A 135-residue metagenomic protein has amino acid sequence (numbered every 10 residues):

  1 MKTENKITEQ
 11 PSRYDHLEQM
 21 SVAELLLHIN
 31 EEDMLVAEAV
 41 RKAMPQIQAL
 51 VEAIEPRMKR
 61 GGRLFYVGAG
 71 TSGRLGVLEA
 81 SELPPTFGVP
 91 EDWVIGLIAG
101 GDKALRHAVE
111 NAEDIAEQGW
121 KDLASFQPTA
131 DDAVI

Functional and structural regions predicted by a protein language model:
M1-A39: Cofactor-/ligand-binding subdomain signature composed of acidic, glycine-rich, tryptophan-containing flexible loops
T3-R13, S72-S81, L105-V109: Short, mixed-charge, low-aromatic patches
L17-S21, Q46, N111-Q118: Short secondary-structure boundary/capping elements
V40, P84-I135: Glycine-rich oxoanion-binding loops at beta->alpha junctions
V40-E52: Phosphate-interacting basic helix/loop segments used at nucleotide- and nucleic-acid interfaces
V51-K103: Active-site cofactor/substrate anionic-group-binding motifs, chiefly glycine- and Lys/Arg-rich phosphate-binding loops
